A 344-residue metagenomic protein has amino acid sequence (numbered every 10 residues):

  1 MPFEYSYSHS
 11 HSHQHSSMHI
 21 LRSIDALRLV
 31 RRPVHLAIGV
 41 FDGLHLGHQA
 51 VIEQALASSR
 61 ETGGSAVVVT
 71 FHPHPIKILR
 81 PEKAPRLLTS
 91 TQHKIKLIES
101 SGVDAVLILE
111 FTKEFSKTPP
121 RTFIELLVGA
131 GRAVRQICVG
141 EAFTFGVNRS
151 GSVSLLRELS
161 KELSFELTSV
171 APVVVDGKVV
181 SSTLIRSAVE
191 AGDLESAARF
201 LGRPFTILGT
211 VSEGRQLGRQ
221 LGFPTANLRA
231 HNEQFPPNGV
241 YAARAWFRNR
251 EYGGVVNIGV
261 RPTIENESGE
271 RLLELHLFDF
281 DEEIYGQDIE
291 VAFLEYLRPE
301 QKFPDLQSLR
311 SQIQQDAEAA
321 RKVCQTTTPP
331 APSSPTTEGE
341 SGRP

Functional and structural regions predicted by a protein language model:
P2, G214-P344: Phosphate/ribose-recognition catalytic cores of enzymes acting on nucleotide-derived substrates
P2-H35: Positively charged, low-complexity intrinsically disordered leader regions
L27-S90: N-terminal catalytic cores of NTP/NDP-binding nucleotidyl/phosphoryl-transfer enzymes
H45, I98, I137, A197 (+2 more regions): Residue-level signal for inorganic ion chemistry
F71, F111, P172: Cofactor-binding loop segments of dinucleotide-utilizing enzymes, especially the Rossmann-like FAD- and NAD(P)+-binding
K77-L163: N-terminal Rossmann-like or analogous alpha/beta NTP/dinucleotide-binding catalytic cores that position adenine
R157-V260: Glycine-rich, Lys/Arg-enriched anion-binding loops that position phosphate/diphosphate groups for phosphoryl
